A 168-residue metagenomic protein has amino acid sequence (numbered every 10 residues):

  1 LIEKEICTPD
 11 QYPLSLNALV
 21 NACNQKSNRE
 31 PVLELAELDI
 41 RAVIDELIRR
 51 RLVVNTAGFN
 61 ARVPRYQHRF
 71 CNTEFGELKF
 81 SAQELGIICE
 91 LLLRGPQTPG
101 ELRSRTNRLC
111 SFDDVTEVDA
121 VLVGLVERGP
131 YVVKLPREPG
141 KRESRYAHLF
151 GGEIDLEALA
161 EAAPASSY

Functional and structural regions predicted by a protein language model:
L1-P13, L78-P96, L122, E127: Positively charged, polyanion-binding regions of nucleic-acid-associated proteins
L1-Q11, S27, A147, A160-Y168: Long, compositionally biased intrinsically disordered regions
T8-E34, P96-F112: Short acidic, hydrophobic short linear motifs in intrinsically disordered regions
K26, I44, G76-E77, L122 (+3 more regions): Long, charge-rich, low-complexity intrinsically disordered regions
E30-H68: Acidic (E/D-rich), amphipathic helical modules within compact regulatory domains
I44, I48-F59, L122-E138: A short, conserved structural fragment
R62-E101, S144-Y168: Short, amphipathic alpha-helical interaction segments positioned at domain boundaries
I87, G100-P136: A contiguous pocket-lining binding segment that forms or flanks enzyme active sites
